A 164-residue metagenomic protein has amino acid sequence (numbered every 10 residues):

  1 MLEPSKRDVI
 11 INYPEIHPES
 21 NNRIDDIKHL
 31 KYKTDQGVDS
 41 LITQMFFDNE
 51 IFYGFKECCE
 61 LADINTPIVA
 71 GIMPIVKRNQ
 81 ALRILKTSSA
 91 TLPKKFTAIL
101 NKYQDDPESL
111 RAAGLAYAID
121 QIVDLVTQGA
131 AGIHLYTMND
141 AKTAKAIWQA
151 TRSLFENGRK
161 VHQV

Functional and structural regions predicted by a protein language model:
M1-S20, D26, E57, L61-D120 (+1 more regions): Active-site pocket-lining/capping segments in soluble small-molecule metabolic enzymes
L2-S5, Q36, Q121-G132: A structural motif corresponding to the C-terminal end of an alpha-helix and its immediate exit/capping segment
H29-Q36, F46-F47, F52-Y53: Membrane translocator/pore-forming domains, dominated by Gram-negative outer-membrane beta-barrels
L30-K33, C59, L125: Generic structural signal for hydrophobic
K33, G37, A70, I133: Conserved, mostly hydrophobic/aromatic
D39-D48, H134-T137: Catalytic beta/alpha-barrel core
N49, R78, A141-A144: Flexible loop/turn segments at secondary-structure boundaries
Q128, L135-Q163: C-terminal/domain-terminus segments
